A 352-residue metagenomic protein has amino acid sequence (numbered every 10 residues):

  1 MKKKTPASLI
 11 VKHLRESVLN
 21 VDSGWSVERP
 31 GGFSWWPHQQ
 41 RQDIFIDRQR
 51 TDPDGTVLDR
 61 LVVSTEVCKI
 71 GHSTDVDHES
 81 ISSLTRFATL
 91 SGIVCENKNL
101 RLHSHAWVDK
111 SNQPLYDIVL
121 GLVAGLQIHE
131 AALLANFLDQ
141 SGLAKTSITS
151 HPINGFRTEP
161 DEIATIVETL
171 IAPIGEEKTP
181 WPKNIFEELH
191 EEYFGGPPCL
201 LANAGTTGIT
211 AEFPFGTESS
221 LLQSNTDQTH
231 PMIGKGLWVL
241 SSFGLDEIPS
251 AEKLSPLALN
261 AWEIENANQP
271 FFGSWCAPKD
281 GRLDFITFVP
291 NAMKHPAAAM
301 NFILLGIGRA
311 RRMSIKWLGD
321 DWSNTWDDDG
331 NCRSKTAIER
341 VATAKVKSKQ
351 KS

Functional and structural regions predicted by a protein language model:
M1-D75, S80-R86, P290, K294-N301 (+2 more regions): Hydrophobic, helix-prone linear segments
M1-F45, R86-N99, S111-P114, I128 (+1 more regions): Charge-rich, low-complexity N-terminal segments
W36-R41, S64-K69, S104-D109, E212-T217 (+2 more regions): Secondary-structure transition/turn motif
D47-P53, E218-W238: Central antiparallel beta-sheet cores of small beta-barrel/beta-sandwich binding domains
R60-N99, H103, G234-I286: Short, internal acidic amphipathic alpha-helical interface segments that mediate docking to partner proteins
L90-G125, D139, F271-L304, I315-W322: Well-ordered alpha/beta subsegment
Q127-L134, G306-L318: Amphipathic, Lys/Arg-enriched alpha-helical patches that create a basic surface for binding polyanionic ligands
F137-T169, L318-S352: Short, highly charged C-terminal tails/helix-capping segments
